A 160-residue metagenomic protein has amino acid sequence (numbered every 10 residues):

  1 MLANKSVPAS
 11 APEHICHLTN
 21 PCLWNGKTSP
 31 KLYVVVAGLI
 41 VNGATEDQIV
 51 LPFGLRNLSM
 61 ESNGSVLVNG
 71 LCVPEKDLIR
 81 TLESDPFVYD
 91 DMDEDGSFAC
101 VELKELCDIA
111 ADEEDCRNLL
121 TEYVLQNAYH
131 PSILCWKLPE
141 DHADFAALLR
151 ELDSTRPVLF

Functional and structural regions predicted by a protein language model:
M1-V101, E114-F160: Secreted/periplasmic carbohydrate-active enzymes, especially glycoside hydrolases
L106-A110: Short gly/pro/ser/thr-enriched loop/turn and capping motifs at secondary-structure boundaries
